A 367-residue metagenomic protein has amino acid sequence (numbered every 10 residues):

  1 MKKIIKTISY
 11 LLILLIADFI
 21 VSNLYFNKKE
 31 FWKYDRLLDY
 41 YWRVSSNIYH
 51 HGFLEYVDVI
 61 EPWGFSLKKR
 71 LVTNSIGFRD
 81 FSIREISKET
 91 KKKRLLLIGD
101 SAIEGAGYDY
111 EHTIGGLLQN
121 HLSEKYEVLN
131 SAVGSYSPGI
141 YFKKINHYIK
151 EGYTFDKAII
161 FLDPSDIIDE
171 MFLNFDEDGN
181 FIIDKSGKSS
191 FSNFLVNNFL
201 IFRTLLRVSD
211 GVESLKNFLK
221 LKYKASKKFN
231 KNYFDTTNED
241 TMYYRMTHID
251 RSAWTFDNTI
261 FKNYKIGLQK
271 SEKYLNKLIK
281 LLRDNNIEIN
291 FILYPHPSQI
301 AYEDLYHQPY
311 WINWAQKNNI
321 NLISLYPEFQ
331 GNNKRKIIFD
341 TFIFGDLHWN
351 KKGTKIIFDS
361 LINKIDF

Functional and structural regions predicted by a protein language model:
K6-S22: Hydrophobic membrane-insertion alpha-helices, especially the h-region of bacterial N-terminal signal peptides
F26-H121, Y233, T237-D257, P309 (+3 more regions): Membrane/wall-proximal cationic-aromatic binding patches
K92-K93, E124-Y126, Y153-A158, R283-N290 (+1 more regions): Loop/turn elements at helix/coil->beta-strand transitions in domains of secreted/extracellular proteins
L97, I160, F291-L293: Structural beta-sheet core signal
E104-K188: Conserved SGNH/GDSL esterase-like catalytic core that processes O-acyl groups on lipids and polysaccharides
P138, F142, L268, E272 (+1 more regions): Short, amphipathic alpha-helical "lid/cap" segments that border enzyme active or binding sites
P164-A315, L325-N333: Serine-dependent acyl-ester chemistry module
A301-F367: Catalytic His-Asp segment of secreted/periplasmic serine-dependent ester chemistry enzymes
